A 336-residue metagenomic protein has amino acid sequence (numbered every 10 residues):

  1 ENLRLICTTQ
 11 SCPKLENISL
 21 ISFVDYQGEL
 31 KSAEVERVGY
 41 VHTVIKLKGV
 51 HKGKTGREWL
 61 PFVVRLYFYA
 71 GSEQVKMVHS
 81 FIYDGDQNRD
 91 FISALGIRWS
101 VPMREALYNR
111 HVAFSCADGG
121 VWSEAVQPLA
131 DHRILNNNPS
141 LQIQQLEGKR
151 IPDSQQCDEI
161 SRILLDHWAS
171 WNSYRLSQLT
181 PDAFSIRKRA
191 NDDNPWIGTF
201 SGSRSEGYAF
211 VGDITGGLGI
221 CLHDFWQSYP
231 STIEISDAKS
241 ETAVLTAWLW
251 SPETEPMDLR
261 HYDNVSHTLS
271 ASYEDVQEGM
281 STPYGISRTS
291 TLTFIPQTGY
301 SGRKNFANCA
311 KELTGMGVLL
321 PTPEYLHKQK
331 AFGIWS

Functional and structural regions predicted by a protein language model:
E1-G333: Beta-strand/loop-rich accessory regions of lumenal/periplasmic or secreted enzymes, predominantly carbohydrate-active
